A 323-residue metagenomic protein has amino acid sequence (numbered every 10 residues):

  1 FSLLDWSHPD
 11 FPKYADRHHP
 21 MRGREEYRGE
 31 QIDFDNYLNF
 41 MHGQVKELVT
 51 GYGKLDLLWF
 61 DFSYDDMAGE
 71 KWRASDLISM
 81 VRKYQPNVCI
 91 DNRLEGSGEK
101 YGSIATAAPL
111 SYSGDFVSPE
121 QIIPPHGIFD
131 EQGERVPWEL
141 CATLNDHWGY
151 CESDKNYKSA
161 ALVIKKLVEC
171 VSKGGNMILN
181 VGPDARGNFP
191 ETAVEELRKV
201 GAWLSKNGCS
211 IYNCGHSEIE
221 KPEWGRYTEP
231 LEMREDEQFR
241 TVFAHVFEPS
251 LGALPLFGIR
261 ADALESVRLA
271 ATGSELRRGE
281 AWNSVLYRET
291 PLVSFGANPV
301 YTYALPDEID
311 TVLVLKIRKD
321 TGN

Functional and structural regions predicted by a protein language model:
F1-N323: Mature catalytic domains of secreted/periplasmic carbohydrate-active enzymes
